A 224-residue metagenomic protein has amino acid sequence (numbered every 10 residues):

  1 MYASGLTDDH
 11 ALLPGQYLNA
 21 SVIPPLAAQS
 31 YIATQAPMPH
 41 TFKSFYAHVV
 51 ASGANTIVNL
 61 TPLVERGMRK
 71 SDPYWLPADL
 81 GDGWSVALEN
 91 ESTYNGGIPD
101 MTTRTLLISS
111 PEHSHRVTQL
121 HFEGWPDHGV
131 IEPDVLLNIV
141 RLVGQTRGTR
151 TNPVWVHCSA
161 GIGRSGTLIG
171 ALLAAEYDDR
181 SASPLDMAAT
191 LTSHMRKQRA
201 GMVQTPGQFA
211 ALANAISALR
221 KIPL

Functional and structural regions predicted by a protein language model:
M1-N152, A160, A188-L224: Cys-based phosphatase fold recognition centered on the PTP superfamily
V156, I162-R199: Hydrolase catalytic cores
